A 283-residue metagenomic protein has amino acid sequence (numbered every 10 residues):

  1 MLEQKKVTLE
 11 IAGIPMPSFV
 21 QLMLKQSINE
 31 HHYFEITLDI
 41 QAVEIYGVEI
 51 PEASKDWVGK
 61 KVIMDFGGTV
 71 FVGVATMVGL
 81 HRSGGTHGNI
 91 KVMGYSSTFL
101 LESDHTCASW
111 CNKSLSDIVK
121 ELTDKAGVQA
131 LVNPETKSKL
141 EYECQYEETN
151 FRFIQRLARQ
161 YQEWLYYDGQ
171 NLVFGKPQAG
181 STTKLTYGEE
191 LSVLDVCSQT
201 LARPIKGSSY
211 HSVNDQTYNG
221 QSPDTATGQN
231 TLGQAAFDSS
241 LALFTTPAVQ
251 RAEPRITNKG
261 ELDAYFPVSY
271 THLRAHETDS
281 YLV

Functional and structural regions predicted by a protein language model:
M1-S280: Amphipathic alpha-helical and helix-coil boundary elements used as assembly and membrane-proximal scaffolds
